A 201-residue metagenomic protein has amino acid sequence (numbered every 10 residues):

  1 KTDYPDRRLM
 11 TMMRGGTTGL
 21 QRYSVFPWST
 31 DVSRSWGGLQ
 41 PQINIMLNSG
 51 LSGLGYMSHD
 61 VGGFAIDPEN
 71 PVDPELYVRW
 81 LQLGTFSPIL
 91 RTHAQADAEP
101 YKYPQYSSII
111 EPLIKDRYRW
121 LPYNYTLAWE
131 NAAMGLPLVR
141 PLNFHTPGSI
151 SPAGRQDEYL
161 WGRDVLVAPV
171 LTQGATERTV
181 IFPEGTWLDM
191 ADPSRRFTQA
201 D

Functional and structural regions predicted by a protein language model:
K1-D201: Catalytic-domain carbohydrate-binding cleft regions of carbohydrate-active enzymes
